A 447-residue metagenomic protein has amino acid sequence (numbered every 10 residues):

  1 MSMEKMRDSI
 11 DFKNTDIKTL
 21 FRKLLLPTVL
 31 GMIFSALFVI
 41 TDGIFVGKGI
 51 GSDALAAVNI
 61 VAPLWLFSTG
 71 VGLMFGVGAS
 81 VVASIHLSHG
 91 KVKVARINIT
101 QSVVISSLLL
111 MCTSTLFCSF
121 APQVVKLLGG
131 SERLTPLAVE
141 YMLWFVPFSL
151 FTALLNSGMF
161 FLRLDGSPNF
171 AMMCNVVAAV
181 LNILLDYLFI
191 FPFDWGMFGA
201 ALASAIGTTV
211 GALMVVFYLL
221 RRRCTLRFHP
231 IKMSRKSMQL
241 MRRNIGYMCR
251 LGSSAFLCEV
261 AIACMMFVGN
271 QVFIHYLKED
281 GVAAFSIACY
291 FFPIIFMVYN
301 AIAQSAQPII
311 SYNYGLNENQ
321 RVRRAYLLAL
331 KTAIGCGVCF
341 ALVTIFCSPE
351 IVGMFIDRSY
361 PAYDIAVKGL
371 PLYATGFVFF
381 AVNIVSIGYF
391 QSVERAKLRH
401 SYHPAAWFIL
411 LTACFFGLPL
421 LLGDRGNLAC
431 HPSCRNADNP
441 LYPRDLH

Functional and structural regions predicted by a protein language model:
M1-T28, A83-L150, D194-G252, I310-G376 (+1 more regions): Short alpha-helical transmembrane segments in multi-pass integral membrane proteins
F12-I50, P63-G78, V82, H86 (+5 more regions): N-terminal transmembrane alpha-helices
K23-D42, W144, L155, A178 (+5 more regions): Transmembrane helical elements of multi-pass membrane transporters/channels
L26, D42, A79, F120-A121 (+13 more regions): Hydrophobic/aromatic residues in alpha-helical transmembrane segments
L37-A56, V125-E132, L188-W195, F256 (+5 more regions): Helix-terminus/linker motif at the lipid-water interface of multi-pass membrane proteins
L55-T115, T152-A171, A284-S348, F380-R399: Small-residue-rich hydrophobic transmembrane alpha-helices
G76, F145-R163, A171-A179, A200-V215 (+4 more regions): Short runs within selected transmembrane alpha-helices of multi-pass transporters and secretion channels
L411-G417: Hydrophobic alpha-helical transmembrane segments in multi-pass integral membrane proteins
